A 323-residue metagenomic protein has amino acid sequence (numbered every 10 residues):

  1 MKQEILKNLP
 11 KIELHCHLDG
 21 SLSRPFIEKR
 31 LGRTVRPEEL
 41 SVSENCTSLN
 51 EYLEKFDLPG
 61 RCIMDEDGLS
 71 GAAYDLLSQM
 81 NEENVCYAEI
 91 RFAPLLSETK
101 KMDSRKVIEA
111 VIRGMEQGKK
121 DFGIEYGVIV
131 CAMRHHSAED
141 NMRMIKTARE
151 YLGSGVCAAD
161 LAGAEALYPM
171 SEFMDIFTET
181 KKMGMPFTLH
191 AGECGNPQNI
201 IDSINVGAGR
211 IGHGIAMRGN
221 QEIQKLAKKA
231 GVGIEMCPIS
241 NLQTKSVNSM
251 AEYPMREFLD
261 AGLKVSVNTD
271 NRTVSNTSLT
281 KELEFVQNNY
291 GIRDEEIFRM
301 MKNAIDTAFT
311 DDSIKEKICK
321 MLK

Functional and structural regions predicted by a protein language model:
M1-M185, C194-N199, N205, G209-R210 (+2 more regions): Metal-cofactor-binding active-site regions of metalloenzymes
H190: Short HxH-centered metal-ligating active-site micro-motif
